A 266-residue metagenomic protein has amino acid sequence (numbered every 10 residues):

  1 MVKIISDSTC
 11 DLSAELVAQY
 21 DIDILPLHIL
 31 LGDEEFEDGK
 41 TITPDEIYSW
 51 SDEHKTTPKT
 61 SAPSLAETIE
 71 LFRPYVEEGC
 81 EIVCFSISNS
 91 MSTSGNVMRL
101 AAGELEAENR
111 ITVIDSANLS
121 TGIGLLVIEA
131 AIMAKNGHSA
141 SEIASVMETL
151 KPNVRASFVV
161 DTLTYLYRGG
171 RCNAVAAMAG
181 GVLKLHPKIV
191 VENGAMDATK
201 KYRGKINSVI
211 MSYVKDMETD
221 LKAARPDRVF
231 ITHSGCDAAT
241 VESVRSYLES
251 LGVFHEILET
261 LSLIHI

Functional and structural regions predicted by a protein language model:
K3, T9-D23, H28, E34 (+4 more regions): Mixed-charge interfacial surface used for oligomerization/domain docking and macromolecular partner engagement
E35-E106: Class I S-adenosyl-L-methionine
